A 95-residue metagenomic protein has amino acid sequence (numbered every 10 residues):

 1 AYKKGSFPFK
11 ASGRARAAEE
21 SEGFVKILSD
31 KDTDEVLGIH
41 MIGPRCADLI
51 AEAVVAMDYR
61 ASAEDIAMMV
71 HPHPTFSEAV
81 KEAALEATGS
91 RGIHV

Functional and structural regions predicted by a protein language model:
A1-V95: Flexible, glycine-rich terminal cap/loop adjacent to redox cofactors in electron-transfer oxidoreductases
